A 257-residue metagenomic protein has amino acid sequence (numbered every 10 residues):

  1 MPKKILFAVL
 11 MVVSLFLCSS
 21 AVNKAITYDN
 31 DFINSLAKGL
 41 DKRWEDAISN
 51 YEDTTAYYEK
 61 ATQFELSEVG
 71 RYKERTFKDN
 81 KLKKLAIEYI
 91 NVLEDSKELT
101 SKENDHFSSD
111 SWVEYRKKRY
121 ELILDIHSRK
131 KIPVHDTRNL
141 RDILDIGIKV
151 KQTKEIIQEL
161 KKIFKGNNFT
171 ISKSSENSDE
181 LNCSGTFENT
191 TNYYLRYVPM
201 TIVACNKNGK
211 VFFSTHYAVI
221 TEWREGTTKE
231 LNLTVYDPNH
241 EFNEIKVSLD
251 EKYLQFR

Functional and structural regions predicted by a protein language model:
S20-Q63: Immediate post-signal-peptide N-terminus of mature secreted/exported proteins
E65-I123: Long, amphipathic, charge-rich alpha-helical segments that form helical bundles/coiled-coils
Y120-L160: A eukaryote-biased signal for short, well-structured alpha-helical docking elements
L144-N182: Low-complexity, acidic Ser/Thr/Pro/Gly-rich terminal tails and inter-domain linkers that flank the onset of structured
V150-I156, F169, F213-H216, N232-R257: Terminal connector regions
F164-G166, Y197, K207-Y217: Short beta-strand and strand-turn-strand segments in soluble, beta-rich domains
F187-T191: Asparagine-centered strand-capping/turn motif at beta-strand->loop junctions
I220-T228: Short proline/glycine- and polar residue-rich coil/turn motifs
